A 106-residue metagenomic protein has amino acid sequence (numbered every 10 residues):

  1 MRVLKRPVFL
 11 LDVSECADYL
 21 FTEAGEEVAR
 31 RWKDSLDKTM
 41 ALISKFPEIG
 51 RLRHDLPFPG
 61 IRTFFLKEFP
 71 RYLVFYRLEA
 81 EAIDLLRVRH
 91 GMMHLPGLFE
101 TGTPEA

Functional and structural regions predicted by a protein language model:
R2-I61, E105-A106: Basic, Lys/Arg-enriched alpha-helical interface segments
L66-A106: Enriched for short, Lys/Arg-rich terminal
